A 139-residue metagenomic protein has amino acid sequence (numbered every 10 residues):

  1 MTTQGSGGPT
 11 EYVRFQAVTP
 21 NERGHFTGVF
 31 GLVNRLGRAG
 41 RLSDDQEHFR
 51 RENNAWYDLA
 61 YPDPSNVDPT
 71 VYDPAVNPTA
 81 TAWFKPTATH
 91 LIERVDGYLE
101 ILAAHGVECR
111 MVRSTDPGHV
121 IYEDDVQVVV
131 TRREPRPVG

Functional and structural regions predicted by a protein language model:
M1-P86: Long, contiguous N-terminal structural blocks used for assembly/anchoring
T3, H90, D116-G118: Short, flexible coil/linker segments at or flanking structured domains
P64-S65, L91, G106: Amphipathic alpha-helical interaction segments
E100-G139: Acidic, proline/glycine-rich low-complexity IDRs
